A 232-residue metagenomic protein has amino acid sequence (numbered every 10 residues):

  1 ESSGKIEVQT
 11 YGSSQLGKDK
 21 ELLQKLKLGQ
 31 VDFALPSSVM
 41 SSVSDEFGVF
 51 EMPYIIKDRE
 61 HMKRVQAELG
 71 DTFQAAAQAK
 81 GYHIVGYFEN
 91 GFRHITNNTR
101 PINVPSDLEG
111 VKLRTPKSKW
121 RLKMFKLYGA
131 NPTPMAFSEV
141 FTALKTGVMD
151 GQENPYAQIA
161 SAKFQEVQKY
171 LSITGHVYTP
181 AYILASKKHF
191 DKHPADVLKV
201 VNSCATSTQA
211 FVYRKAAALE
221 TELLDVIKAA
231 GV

Functional and structural regions predicted by a protein language model:
E1-H61, L69-F73, A77-V232: N-terminal secretory/targeting leader peptides
